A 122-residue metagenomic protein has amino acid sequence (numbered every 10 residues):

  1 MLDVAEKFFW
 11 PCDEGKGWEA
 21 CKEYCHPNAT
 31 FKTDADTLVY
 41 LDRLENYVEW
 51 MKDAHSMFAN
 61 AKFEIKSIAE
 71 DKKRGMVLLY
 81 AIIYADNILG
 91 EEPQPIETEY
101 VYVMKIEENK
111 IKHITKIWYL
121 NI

Functional and structural regions predicted by a protein language model:
M1-N28: Short acidic-aromatic low-complexity motifs
W18, K22-K72: A solvent-exposed, acidic/Ser-Thr-rich amphipathic alpha-helical stretch
N28-T30, M76, K110: Structural motif
F31-T33, L79, H113-I114: Short hydrophobic/aromatic-rich beta-strand segments that constitute the beta-sheet cores of beta-sandwich/beta-barrel
V48-M51, I82-I88: Short Pro/Gly-enriched beta-strand edge/turn motifs at strand-loop
M57-N60, Y84-P95: Short, cysteine-centered beta-strand-loop-beta hairpins and adjacent loop/turn segments enriched in charged/polar
K73-A85: A short hydrophobic beta-strand element
E97-I122: Short beta-strand edge/turn micro-motifs at domain boundaries
